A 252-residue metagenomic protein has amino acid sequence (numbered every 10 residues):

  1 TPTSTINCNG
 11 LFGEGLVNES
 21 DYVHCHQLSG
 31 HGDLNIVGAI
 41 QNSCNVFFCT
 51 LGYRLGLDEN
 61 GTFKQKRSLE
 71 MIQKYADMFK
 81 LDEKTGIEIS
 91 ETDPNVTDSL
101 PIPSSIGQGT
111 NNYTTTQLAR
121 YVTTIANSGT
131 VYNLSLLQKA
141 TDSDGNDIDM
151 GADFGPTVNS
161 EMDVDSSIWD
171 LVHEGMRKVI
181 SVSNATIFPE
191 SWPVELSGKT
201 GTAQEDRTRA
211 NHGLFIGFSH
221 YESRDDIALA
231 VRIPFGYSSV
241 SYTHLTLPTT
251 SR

Functional and structural regions predicted by a protein language model:
T1-I233: Beta-lactam-recognizing serine transpeptidase/beta-lactamase-like catalytic domain environment
F235-Y242: A short acidic/glycine-rich loop-to-helix N-cap element
T243-T249: Conserved small/polar residues in nucleotide/adenosyl-binding loops
